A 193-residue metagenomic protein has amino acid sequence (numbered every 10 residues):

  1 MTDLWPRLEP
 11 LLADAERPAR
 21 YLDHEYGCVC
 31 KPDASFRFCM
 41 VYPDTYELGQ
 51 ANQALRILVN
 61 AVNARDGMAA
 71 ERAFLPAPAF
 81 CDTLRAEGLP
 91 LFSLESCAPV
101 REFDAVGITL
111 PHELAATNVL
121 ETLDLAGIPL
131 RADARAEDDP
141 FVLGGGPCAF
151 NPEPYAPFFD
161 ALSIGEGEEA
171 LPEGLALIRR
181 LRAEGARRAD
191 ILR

Functional and structural regions predicted by a protein language model:
M1-E16, R65: Helix-enriched interaction subdomains in cytosolic or periplasmic regions, typified by TIR/SEFIR signaling/NADase cores
D3, H24-G27, N60: ER/secretory pathway lumenal C-terminal domains and tails of membrane proteins involved in glycoprotein biogenesis
L22-D33, S96-A98, A189-D190: Short boundary motifs at domain starts and secondary-structure transition points
D33-S35, D139: Sequence-level motif detector for i,i+2 pairs with an aromatic at +2
F38-P43, E47-N60, A64-L84, G88 (+1 more regions): Low-complexity, highly charged intrinsically disordered N-terminal segments that act as targeting/localization
L75-R193: Glycine-rich beta-alpha loop elements in corrinoid/cobalamin-binding modules across cobalamin-dependent enzymes
